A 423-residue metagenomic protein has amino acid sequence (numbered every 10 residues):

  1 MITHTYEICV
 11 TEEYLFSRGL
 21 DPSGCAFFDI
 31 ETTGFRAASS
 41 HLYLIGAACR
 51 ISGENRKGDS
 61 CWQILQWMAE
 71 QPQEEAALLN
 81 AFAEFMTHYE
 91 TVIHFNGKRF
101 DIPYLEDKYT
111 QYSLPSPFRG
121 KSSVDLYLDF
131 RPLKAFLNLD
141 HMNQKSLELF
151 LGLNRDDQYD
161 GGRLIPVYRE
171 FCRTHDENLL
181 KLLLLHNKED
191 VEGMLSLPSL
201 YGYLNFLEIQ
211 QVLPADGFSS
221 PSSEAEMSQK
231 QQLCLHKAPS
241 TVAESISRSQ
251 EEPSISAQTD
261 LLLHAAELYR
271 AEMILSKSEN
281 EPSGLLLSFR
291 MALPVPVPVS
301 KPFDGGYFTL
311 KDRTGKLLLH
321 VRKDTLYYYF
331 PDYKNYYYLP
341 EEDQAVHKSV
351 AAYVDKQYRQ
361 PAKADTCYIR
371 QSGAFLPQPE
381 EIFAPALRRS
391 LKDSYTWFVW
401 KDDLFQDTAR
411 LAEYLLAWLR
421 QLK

Functional and structural regions predicted by a protein language model:
M1-S40, R50-D59, Q63-K423: DEDD superfamily 3′-5′ metal-dependent exonuclease/proofreading module
I45-A47: Short beta-strand scaffold segments in enzyme catalytic cores
